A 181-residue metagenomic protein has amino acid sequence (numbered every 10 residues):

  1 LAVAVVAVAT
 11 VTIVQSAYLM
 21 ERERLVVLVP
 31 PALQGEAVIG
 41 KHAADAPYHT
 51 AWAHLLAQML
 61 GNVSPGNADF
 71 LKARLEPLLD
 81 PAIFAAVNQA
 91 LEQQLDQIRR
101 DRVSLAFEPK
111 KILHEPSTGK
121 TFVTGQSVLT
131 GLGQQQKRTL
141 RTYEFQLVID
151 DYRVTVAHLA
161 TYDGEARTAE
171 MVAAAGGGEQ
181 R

Functional and structural regions predicted by a protein language model:
L1-V3, T10-R24, P30-P47, A51 (+2 more regions): Structured, amphipathic secondary-structure segments that form assembly/contact surfaces in multi-subunit
